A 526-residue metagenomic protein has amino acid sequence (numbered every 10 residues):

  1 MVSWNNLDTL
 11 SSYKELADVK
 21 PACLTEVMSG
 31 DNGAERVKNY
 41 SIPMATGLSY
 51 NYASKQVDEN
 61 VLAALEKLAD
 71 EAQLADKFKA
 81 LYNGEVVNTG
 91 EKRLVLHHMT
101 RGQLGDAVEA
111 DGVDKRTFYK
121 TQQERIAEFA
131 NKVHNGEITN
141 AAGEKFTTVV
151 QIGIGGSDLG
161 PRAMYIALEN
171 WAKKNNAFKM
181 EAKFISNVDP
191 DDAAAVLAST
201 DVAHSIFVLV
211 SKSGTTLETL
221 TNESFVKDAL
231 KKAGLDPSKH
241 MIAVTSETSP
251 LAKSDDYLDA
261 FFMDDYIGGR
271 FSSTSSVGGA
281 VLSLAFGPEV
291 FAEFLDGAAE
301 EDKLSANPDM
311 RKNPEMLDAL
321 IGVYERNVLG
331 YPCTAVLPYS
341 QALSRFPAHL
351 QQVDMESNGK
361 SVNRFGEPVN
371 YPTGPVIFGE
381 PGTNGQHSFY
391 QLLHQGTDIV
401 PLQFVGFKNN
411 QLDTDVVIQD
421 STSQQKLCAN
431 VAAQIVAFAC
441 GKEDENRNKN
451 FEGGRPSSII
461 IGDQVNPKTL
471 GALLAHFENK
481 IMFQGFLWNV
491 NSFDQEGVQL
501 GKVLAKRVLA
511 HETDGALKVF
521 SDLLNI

Functional and structural regions predicted by a protein language model:
V2-Q73, K312, M316-E325, L343-F346 (+10 more regions): Flexible, glycine-rich loop/tail regions that form catalytic "lids" or insertion modules at the edges of active sites
W4-A142, S421-L427, A439-C440, Q484 (+1 more regions): Extended, charge-enriched "interface" segments that sit outside catalytic cores
E128-G136, A142-M310, R507-A510: Glycine-rich phosphate-binding loops that contact phosphosugars or nucleotide phosphates
T147-G155, F207-S213, C333-S340, I377 (+1 more regions): Short glycine-rich or small-residue beta-strand-to-loop segments that form or flank ligand, phosphate, metal/Fe-S
M164-E169, A198-V202, S224-V226, L350-N358 (+3 more regions): Short, solvent-exposed amphipathic alpha-helical segments in soluble enzyme and RNA/protein-processing domains
A229-T414, G453, L500-I526: Active-site phosphate/pyrophosphate-binding segments
D413-K449: Acidic, Ser/Thr-rich peripheral helices and adjacent loops at domain boundaries
K449, Q464-L517: C-terminal structured subdomain/cap of oxidoreductase catalytic cores
